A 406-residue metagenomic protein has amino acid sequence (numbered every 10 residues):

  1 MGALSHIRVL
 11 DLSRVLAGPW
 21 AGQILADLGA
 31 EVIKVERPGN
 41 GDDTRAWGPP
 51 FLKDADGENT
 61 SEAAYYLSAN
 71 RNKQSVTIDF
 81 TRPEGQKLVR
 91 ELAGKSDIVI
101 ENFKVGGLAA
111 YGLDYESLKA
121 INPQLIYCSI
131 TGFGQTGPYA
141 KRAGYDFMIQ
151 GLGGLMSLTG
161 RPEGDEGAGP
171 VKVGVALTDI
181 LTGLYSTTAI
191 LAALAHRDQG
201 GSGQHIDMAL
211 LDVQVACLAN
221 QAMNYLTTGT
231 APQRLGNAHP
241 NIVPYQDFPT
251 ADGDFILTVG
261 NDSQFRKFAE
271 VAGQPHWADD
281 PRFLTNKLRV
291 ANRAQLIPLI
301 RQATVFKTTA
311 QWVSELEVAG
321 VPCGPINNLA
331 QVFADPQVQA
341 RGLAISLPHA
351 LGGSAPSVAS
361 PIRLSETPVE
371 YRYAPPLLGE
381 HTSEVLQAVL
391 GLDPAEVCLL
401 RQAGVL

Functional and structural regions predicted by a protein language model:
M1-A189, A193-Q199, L377, S383-L406: N-terminal helix-loop segment corresponding to the beta1-alpha1 unit of nucleotide/adenylate-binding folds
V32-V35, E317-Q331, L392-V397: Short, well-structured beta-strand/strand-turn elements
G39, F133-G134, L210-V215, D252 (+2 more regions): Glycine-rich beta-alpha junction loops
Q135, D165-A176, D198-Q214, Q233-P240 (+1 more regions): Conserved Rossmann-fold dehydrogenase catalytic segment
G183-Q204, A216-T227, A269-H276: Oxidoreductase and adenylate-handling cofactor-binding alpha/beta cores
N241-A319, C323: Aromatic-enriched alpha-helical interface/lid elements that frame and gate functional surfaces
L284, P348-C398: Flexible, small-/acidic-enriched active-site or ligand-binding loops
V318-R372: A glycine-rich dinucleotide-binding beta-alpha-beta segment and adjacent secondary-structure elements that constitute
